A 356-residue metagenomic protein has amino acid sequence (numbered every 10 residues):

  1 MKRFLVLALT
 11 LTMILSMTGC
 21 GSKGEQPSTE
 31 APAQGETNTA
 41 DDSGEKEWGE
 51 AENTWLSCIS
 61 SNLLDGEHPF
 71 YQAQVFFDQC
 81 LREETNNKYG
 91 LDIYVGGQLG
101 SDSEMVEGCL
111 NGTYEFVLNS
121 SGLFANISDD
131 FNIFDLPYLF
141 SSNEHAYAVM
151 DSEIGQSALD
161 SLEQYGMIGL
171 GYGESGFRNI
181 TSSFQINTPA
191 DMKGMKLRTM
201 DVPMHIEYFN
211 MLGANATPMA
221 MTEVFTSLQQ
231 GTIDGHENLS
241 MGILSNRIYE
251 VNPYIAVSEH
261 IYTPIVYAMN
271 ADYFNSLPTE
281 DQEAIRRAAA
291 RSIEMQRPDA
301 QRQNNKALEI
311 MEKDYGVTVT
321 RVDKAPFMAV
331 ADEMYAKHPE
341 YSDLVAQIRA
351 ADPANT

Functional and structural regions predicted by a protein language model:
M1-L9: Positively charged n-region of N-terminal signal peptides that target proteins for export
A8, C20-G21: Terminal disorder- and signal-encoded targeting elements
L15-G19: C-terminal motif of bacterial Sec signal peptides marking the signal peptidase cleavage site
G21-P27, A40-E144, I154, E163-T356: N-terminal secretory/targeting leader peptides
A148-D160: Signature of the catalytic double-stranded beta-helix
